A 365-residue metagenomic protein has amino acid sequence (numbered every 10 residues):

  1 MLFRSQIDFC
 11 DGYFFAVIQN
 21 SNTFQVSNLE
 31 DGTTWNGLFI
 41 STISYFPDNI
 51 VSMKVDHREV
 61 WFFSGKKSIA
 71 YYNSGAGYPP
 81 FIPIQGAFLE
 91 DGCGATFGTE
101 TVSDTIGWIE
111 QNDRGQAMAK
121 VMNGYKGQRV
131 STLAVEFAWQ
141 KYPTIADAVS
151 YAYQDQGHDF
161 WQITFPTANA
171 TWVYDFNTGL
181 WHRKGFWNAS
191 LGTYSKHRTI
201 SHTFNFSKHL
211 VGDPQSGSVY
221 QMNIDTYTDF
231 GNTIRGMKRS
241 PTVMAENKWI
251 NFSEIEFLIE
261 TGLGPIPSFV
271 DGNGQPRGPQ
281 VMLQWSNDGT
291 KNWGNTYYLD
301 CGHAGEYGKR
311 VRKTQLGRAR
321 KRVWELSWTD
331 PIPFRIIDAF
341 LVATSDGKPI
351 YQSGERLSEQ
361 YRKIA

Functional and structural regions predicted by a protein language model:
M1-V149, G185-S190: Beta-propeller and closely related beta-pinwheel folds
Q85-A365: Beta-sheet repeat architectures centered on beta-propellers
